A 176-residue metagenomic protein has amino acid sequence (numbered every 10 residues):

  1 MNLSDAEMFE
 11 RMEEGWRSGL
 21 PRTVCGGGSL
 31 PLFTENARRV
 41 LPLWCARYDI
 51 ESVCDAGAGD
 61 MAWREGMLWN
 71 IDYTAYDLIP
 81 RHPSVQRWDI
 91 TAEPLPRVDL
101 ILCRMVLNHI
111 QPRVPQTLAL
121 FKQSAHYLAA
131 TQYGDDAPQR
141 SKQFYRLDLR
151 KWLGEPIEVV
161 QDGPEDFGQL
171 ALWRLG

Functional and structural regions predicted by a protein language model:
M1-T91: Conserved N-terminal segment of class I S-adenosyl-L-methionine
E51, D99, H126: Conserved acidic residues
A92-R97: Short conserved loop adjoining the S-adenosyl-L-methionine
D99-P112: A short SAM/SAH-binding and catalytic strip from SAM-dependent methyltransferases
H109-S124: A short, conserved alpha-helix within the catalytic core of class I
A125-D136: Conserved beta-strand signature within the Rossmann-like core of class I S-adenosyl-L-methionine
Q139-G163: Conserved Class I S-adenosyl-L-methionine
V160-G176: Core SAM-dependent methyltransferase catalytic element
